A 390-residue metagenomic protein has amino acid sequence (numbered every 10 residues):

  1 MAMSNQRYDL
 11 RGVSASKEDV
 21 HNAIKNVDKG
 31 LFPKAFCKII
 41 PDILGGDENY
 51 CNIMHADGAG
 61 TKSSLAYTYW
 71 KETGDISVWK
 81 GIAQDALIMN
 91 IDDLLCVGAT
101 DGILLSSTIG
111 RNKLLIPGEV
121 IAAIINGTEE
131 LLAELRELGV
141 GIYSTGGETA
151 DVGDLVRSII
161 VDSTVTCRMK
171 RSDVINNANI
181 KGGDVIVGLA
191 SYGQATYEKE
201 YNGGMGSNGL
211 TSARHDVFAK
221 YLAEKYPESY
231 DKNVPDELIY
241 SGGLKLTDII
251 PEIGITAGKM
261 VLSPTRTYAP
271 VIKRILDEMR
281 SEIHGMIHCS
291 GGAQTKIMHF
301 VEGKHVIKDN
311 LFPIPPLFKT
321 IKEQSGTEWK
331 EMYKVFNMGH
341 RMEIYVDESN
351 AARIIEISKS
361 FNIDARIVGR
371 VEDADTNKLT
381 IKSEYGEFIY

Functional and structural regions predicted by a protein language model:
A2-Y390: Helix-biased detector of long, well-ordered alpha-helical tracts
